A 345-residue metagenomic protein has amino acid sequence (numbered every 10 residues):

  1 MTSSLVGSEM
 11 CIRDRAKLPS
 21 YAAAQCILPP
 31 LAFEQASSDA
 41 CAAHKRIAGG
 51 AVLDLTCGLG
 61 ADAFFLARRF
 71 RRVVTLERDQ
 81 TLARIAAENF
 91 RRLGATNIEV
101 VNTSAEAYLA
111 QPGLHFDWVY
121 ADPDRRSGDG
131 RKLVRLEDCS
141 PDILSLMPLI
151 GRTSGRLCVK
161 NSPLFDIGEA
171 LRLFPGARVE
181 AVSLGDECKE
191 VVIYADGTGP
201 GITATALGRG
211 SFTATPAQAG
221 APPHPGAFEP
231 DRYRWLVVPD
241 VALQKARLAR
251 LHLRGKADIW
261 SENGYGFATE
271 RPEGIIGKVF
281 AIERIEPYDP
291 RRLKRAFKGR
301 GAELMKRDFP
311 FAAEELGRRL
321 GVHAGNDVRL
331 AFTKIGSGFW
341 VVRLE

Functional and structural regions predicted by a protein language model:
M1-G7, I12: Single conserved hydrophobic/aromatic residue that forms the stacking wall/gate of nucleotide- or nucleobase-binding
R13-I47: Class I SAM-dependent transferase core
G50, R71, D117, G155: Conserved acidic residues
G50-G58: Conserved class I S-adenosyl-L-methionine
L59-R71: Conserved SAM-binding loop of SAM-dependent methyltransferases across substrates and taxa, primarily the Class I
R72-E77: Conserved SAM-binding motif I beta-strand of class I
R78-G113: S-adenosyl-L-methionine
Y120, R125-E345: Class I S-adenosyl-L-methionine
